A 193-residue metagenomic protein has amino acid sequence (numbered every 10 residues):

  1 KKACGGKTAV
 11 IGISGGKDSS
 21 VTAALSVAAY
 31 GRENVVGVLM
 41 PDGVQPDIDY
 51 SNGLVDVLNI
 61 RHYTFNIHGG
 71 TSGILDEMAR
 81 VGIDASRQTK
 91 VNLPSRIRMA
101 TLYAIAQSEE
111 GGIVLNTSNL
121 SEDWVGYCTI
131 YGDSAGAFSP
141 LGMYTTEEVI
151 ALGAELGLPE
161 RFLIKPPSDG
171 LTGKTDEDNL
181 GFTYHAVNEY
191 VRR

Functional and structural regions predicted by a protein language model:
K1-G126, G153: ATP-dependent adenylation/nucleotidyltransferase module used to activate substrates
R80, S134-A137, R192: General structural signal for alpha-helix termini and helix-helix connectors
K90, P94-R96, G111-A186: Catalytic subdomain that performs nucleotidyl-dependent activation
A186-R193: Short alpha-helical "packing" element that flanks the helix-turn-helix/winged-helix DNA-binding module
